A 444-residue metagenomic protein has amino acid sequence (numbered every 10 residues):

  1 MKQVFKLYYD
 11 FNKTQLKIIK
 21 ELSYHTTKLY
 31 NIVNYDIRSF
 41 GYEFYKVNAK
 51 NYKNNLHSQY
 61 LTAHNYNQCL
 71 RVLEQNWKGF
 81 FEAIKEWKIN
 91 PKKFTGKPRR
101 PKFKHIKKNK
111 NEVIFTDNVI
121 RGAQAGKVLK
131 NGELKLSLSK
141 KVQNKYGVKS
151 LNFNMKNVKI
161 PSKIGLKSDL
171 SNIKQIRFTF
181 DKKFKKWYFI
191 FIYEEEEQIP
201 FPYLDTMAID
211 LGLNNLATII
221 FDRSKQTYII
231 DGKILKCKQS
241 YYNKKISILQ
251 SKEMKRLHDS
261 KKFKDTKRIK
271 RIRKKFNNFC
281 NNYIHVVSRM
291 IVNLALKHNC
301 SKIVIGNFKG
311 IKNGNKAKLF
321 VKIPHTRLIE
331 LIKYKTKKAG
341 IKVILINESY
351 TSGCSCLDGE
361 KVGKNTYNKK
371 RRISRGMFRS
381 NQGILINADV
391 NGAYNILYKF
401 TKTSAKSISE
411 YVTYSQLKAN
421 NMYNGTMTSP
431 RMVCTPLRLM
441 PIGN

Functional and structural regions predicted by a protein language model:
M1-R71, N90: Gly/serine-rich nucleotide phosphate-binding loop at the start of the catalytic core of nucleotide/ADP-ribose-handling
Q3, K182-N444: Positively charged, helix-rich recognition surfaces that bind polyanionic ligands
Y8, V72, K135, R177 (+3 more regions): Beta-strand secondary-structure signal
T26, L70-W77, I269-F276: Short amphipathic alpha-helical coiled-coil/interface segments
K28, I32-Y35, S39, E82 (+4 more regions): Intrinsically disordered or highly flexible coil/loop and linker segments, enriched in small and charged/polar residues
V33, Q68-F80, V390-F400: Stable alpha-helical structural segments in soluble proteins, enriched in small hydrophobic residues
Y35, F44-N48, I84-F94, H258-F263 (+3 more regions): Short coil/turn segments at secondary-structure boundaries
N48-K182, K322: Acidic carboxylate diad motif detector
